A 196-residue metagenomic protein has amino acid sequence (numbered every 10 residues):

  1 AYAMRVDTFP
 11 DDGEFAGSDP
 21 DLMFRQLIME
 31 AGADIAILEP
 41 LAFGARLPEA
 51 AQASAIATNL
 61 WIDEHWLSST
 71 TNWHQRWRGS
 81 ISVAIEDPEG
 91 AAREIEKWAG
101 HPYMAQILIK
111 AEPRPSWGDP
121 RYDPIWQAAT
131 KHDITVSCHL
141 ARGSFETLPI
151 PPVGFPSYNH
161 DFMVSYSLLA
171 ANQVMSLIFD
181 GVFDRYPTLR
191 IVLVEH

Functional and structural regions predicted by a protein language model:
A1-H196: Helix-coil boundary/capping segments in enzymes
